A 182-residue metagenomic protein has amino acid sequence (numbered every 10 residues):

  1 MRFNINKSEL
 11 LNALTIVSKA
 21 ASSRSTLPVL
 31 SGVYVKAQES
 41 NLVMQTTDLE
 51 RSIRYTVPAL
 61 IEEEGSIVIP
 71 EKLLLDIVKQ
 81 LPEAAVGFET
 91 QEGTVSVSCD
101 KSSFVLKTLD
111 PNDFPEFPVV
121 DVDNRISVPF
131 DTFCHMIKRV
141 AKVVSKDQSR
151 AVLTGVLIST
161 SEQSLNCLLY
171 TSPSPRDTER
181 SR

Functional and structural regions predicted by a protein language model:
M1-S172, R176: Structural preference for solvent-exposed beta-strand-turn elements and adjacent flexible terminal/loop segments within
T178-S181: N-terminal low-complexity segments that are often proline-rich with Ser/Thr-Pro
